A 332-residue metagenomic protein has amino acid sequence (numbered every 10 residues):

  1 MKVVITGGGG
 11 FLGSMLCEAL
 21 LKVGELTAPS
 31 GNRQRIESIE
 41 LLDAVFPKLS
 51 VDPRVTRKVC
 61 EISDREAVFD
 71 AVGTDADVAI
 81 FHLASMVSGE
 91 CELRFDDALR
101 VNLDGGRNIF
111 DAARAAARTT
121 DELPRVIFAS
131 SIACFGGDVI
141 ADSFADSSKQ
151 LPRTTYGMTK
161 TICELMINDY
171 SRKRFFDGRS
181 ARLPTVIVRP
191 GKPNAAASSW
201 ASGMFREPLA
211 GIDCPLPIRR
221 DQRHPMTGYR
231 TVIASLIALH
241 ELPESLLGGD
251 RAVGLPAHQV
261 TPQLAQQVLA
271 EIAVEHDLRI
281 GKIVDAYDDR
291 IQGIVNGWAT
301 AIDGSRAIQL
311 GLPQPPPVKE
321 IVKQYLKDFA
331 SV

Functional and structural regions predicted by a protein language model:
K2-L26: N-terminal Rossmann NAD(P)H-binding glycine-rich loop of SDR-like oxidoreductase domains
L49-D64: Rossmann-fold cofactor-recognition segment
I62-V101: NAD(P)H-binding glycine-rich loop region in Rossmannoid oxidoreductase-like domains and their noncatalytic homologs
R107-T154: Conserved Rossmann-fold NAD(P)-dependent oxidoreductase catalytic core, especially the SDR/UDP-sugar
G137-I140, L151-R179: Active-site Tyr-X1-5-Lys
N168-R223, Y229-A234: NAD(P)-dependent short-chain dehydrogenase/reductase
P208, T231-S235, L239-I291: Mid/C-terminal beta-alpha module of Rossmann-like enzyme folds, strongest in SDR-family dehydrogenases/epimerases
Y287, A299-Q309, P316-V332: Amphipathic terminal alpha-helices
